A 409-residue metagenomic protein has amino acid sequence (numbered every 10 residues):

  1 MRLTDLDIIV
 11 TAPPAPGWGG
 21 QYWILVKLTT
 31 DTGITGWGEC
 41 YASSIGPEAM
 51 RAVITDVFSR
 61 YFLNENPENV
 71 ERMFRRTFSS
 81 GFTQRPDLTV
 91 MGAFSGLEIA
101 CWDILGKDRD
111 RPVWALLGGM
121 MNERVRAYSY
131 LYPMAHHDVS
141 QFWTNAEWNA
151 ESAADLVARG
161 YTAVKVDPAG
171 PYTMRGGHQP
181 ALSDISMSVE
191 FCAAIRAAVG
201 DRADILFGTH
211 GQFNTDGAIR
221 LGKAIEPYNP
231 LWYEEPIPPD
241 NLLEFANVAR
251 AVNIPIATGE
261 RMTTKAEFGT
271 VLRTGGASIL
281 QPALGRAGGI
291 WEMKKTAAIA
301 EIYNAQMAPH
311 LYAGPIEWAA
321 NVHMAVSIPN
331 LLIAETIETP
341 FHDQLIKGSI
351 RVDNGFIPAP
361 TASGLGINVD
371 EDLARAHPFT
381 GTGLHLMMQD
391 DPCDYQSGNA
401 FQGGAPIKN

Functional and structural regions predicted by a protein language model:
M1-I8, K107, R111-V125, I357: N-terminal amphipathic alpha-helix/helix-capping segment at the start of soluble metabolic enzymes
M1-W37, Y41-S44, T339-L345, Q396-G398: Structured beta-strand/loop patches that form or line metal/cofactor-binding pockets in enzymes
L3, G33, F58, L97 (+8 more regions): Conserved, mostly hydrophobic/aromatic
L28, D56, R72, K223 (+2 more regions): Shared catalytic-loop signature of beta/alpha-barrel
T29-R109, N399-G404, K408-N409: Metal- or metallocofactor-binding catalytic centers and their adjacent structured scaffolds across diverse enzyme
G36-G38, A127-S129, T162-V166, I205-T209 (+5 more regions): Hydrophobic faces of well-ordered beta-strands that scaffold small-molecule active sites in alpha/beta enzyme cores
R124, Y128-A246: Metal-dependent enolase-superfamily TIM-barrel catalytic cores that perform enediolate-based chemistry
L365-N409: Extended hydrophobic packing segments that form well-structured cores
